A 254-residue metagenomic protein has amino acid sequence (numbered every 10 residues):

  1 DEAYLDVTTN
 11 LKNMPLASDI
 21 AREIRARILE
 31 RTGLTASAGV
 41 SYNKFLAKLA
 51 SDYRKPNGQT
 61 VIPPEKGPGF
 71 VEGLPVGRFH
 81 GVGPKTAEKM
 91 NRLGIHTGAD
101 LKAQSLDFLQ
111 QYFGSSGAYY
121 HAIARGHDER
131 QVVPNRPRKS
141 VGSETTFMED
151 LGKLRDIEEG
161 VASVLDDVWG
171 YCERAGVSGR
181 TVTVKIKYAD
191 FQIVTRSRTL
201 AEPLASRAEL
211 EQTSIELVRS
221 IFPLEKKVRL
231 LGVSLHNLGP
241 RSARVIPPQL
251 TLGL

Functional and structural regions predicted by a protein language model:
E2-F147: Nucleic-acid-contacting surfaces of polymerase cores and analogous helical-repeat interfaces
T9-L11, Y42-A47, K187-F191, L235-R241: Short, internal active-site loops enriched in acidic
R78, T86-L230, N237-L254: DNA-contacting surface of Y-family translesion DNA polymerases
